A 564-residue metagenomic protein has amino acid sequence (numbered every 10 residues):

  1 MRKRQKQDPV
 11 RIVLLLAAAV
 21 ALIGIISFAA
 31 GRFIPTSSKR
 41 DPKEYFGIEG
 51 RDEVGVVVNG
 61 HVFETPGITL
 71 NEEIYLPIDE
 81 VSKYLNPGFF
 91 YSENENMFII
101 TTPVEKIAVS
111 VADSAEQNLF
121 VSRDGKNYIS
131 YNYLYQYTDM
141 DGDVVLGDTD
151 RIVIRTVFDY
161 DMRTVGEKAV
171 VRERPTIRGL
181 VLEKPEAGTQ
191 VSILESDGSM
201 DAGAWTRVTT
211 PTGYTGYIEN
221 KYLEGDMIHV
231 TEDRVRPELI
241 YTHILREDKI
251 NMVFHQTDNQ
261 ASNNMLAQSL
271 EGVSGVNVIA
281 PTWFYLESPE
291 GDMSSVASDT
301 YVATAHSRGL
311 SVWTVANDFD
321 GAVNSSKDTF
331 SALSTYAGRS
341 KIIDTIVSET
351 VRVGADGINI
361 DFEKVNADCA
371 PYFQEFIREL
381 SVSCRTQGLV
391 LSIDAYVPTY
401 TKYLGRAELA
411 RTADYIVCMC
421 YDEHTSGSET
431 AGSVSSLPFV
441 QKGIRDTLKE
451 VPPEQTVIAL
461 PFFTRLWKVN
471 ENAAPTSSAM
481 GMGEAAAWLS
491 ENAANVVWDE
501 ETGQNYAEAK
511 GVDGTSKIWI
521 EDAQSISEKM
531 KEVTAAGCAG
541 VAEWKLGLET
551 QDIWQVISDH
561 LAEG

Functional and structural regions predicted by a protein language model:
R2-S199, G225, E232-Y241: Primary recognition of N-terminal secretory signal peptides and signal-anchoring hydrophobic helices
G188, A204-T210, I218-E219: SH3/SH3-like beta-barrel fold
V230-I342: Glycan-recognition patch characteristic of GH18 chitinases/ENGases and related GlcNAc/peptidoglycan-binding proteins
N251-H255, N277-P281, V312-A316, I358-I360 (+4 more regions): Hydrophobic faces of well-ordered beta-strands that scaffold small-molecule active sites in alpha/beta enzyme cores
S262-E287, T345-I358, K529-V541: Catalytic domains of carbohydrate-active enzymes, especially glycoside hydrolases
G275, W283, K341-Y372, Y415-E423 (+2 more regions): Active-site groove signature of glycoside hydrolases
S288-V296, D344, A367-E491: Substrate-binding surface in catalytic domains of secreted glycosidases
G321-V323, D328, F462-K529, L561-E563: Glycan-binding loop/region signatures in secreted carbohydrate-active enzymes
